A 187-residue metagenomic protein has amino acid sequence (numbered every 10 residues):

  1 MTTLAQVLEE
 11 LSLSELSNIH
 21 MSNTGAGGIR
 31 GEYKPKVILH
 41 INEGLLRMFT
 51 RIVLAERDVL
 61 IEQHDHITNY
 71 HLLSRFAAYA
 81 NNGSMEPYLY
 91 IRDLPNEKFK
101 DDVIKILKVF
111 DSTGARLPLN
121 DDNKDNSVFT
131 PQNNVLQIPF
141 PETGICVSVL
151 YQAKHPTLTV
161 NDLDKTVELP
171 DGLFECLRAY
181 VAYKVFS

Functional and structural regions predicted by a protein language model:
M1-S187: Glycine-enriched, solvent-exposed interface loops adjoining structured elements
